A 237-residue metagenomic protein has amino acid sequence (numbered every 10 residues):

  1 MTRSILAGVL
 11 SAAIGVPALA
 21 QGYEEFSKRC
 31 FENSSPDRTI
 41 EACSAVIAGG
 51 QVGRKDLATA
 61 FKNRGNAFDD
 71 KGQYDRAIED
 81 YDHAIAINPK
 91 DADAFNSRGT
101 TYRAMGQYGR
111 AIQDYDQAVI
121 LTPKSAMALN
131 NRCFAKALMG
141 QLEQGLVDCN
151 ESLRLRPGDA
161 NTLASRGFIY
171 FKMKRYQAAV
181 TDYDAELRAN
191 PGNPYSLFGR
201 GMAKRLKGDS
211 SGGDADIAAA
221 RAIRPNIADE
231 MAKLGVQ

Functional and structural regions predicted by a protein language model:
L10, P17-Q51, K55-A58: N-terminal leader/linker segments that initiate helical-solenoid repeat arrays
Y23-F26, M202-Q237: Terminal, low-structured helical/coil segments at or just beyond the last alpha-helical repeat
F31-E32, T59-D69, D93-A104, M127-L138 (+2 more regions): Conserved alpha-helical positions within TPR/SEL1-like repeat arrays
V46, G50, H83-A84, Q117-A118 (+3 more regions): Canonical positions in the second alpha-helix
G49, G53, I87, L121 (+3 more regions): Structural marker of alpha-solenoid helical repeat scaffolds
